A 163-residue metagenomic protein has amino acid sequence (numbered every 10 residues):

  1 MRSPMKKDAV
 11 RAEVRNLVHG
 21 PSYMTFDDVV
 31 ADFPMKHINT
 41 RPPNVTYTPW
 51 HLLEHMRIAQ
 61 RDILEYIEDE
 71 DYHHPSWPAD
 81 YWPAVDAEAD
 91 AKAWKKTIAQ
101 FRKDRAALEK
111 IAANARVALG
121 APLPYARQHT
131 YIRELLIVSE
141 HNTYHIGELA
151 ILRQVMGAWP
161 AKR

Functional and structural regions predicted by a protein language model:
M1-D8: Basic/polar N-terminal segments that are highly enriched at the extreme N-terminus, encompassing both cleavable
R2, V14-V18, A89, K96-T97: A general boundary/transition motif marking the beginning of the first structured unit of a protein
K6, V18-S22, A93, Q100: Soluble or luminal CAZymes and related metallo-dependent hydrolases
R11-L17, Y23, D27-V30, K36-P83 (+1 more regions): Short, contiguous alpha-helical
V85-P122, R133-V138: Acidic/histidine-rich alpha-helical segments that form the ligand environment of transition-metal centers
